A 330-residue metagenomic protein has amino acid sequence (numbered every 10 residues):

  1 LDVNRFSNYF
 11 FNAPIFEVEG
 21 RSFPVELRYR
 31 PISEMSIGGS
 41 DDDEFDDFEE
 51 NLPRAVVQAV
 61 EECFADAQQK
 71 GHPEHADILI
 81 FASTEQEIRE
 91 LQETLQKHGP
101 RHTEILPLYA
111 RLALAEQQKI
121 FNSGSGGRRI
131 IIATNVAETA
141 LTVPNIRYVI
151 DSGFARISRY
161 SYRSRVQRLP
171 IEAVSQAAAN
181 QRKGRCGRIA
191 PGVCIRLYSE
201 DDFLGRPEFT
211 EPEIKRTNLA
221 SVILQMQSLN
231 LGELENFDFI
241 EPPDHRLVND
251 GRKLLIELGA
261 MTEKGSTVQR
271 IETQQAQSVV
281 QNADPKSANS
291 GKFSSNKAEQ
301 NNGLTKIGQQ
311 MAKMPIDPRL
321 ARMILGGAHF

Functional and structural regions predicted by a protein language model:
L1-G265, Q269-T273, Q281, K286-M323: P-loop NTPase motor module signature
